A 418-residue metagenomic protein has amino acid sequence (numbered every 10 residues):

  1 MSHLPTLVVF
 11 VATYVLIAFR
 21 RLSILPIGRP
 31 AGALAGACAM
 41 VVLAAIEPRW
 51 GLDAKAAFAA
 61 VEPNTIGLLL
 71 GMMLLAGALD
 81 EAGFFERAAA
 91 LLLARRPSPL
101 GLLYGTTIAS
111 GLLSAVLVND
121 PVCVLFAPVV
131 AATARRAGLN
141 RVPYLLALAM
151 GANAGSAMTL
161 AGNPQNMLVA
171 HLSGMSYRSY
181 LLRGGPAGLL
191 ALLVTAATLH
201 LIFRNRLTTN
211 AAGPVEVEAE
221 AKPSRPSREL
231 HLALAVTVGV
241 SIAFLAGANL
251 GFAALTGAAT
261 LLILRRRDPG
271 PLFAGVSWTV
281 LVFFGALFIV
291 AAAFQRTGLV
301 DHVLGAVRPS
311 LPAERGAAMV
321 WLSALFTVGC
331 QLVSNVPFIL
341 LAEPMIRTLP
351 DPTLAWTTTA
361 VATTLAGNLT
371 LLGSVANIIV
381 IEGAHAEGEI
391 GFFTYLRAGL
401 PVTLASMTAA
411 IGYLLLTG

Functional and structural regions predicted by a protein language model:
M1-G77, R87, P186-L192, A196-R296 (+2 more regions): Hydrophobic transmembrane alpha-helices of multi-pass small-molecule transporters
V15-I27, A109-V118, A149-A161, I242-G247 (+2 more regions): Transmembrane alpha-helix interface/packing and boundary motifs in multi-pass membrane proteins, characterized by
R29, A33, M73, L103-T107 (+9 more regions): Alpha-helical transmembrane segments of multi-pass membrane proteins, especially transporters and channels
R49-V142, W278-P352: Membrane-embedded alpha-helical segments and adjacent helix-loop junctions characteristic of multi-pass solute
F84, L139, M175, A248 (+3 more regions): Helix N-cap/coil-helix junction residues
A88-A89, P121-A132, L145-L146, T159-S173 (+6 more regions): Re-entrant/interfacial helical elements at transmembrane boundaries that shape and gate the permeation pathway
T133-V215, D351, A355-W356, I379-G412: Membrane-core helix-loop-helix motifs of multi-pass transport proteins
G239, T260, G270-F273, A291 (+8 more regions): Generic hydrophobic alpha-helical scaffold/packing signal
